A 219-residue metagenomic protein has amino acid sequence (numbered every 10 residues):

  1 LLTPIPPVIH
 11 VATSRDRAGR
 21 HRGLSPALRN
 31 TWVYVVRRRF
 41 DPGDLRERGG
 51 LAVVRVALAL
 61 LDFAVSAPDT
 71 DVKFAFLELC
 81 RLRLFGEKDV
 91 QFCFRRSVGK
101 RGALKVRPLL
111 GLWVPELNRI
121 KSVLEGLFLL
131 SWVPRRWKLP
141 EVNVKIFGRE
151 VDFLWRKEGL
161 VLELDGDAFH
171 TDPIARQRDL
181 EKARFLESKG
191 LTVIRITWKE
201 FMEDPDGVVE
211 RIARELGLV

Functional and structural regions predicted by a protein language model:
L1-L104, L112, I120-V123, L218-V219: Short gly/ser-rich loop at a beta-strand->alpha-helix junction or flexible surface loop bordering the NTP-binding
C80-V219: Surface segments flanking catalytic/ligand-binding clefts of nucleic-acid enzymes
